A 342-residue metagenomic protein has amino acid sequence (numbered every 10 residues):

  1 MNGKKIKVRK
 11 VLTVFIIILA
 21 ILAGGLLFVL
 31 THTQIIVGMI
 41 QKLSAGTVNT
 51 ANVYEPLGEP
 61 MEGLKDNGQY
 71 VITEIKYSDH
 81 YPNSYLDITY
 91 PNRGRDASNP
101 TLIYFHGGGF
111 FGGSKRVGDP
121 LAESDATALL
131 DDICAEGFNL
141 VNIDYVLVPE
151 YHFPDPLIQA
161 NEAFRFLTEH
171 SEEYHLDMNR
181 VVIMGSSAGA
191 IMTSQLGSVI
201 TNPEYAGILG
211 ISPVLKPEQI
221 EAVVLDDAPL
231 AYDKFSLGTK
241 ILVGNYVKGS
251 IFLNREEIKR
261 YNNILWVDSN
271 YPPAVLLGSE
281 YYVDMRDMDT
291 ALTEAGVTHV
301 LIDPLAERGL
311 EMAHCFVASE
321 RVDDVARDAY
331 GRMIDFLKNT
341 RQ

Functional and structural regions predicted by a protein language model:
M1-K4: Short, Lys/Arg-rich, polar N-terminal cytosolic tail immediately upstream of the first transmembrane signal-anchor
I6-Q342: Alpha/beta-hydrolase superfamily serine-hydrolase fold, recognizing
